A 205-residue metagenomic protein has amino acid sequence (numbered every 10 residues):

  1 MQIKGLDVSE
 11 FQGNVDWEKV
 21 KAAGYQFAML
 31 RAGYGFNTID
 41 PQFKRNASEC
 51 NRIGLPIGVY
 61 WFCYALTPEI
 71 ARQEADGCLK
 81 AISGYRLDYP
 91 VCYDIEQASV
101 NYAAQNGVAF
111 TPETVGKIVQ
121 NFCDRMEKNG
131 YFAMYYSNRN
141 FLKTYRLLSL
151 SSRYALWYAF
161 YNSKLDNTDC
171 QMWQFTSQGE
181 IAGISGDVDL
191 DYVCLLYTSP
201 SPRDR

Functional and structural regions predicted by a protein language model:
M1-E10, E18, S149-S199: Functionally critical loop-and-helix segments that line ligand-binding/catalytic clefts of soluble enzyme domains
Q2-V15, L30-V119: Substrate-binding cleft of extracellular glycoside hydrolase catalytic domains
W17, A47-C50, C123, R146-L148: Short amphipathic alpha-helical segments and helix-helix/interface helices
V20, C50, Y93, M126 (+1 more regions): Conserved, mostly hydrophobic/aromatic
A23: Active-site charged/polar residues at nucleotide-handling catalytic sites that mediate phosphoryl, nucleotidyl
Q26: Short acidic/polar active-site loop segments enriched in Thr and Asp
L87-N167: Catalytic domains of cell-wall/extracellular-matrix polysaccharide-remodeling enzymes, centered on de-N-acetylation
P200-R205: A short, hydrophobic C-terminal helix/tail in secreted or cell-surface proteins
